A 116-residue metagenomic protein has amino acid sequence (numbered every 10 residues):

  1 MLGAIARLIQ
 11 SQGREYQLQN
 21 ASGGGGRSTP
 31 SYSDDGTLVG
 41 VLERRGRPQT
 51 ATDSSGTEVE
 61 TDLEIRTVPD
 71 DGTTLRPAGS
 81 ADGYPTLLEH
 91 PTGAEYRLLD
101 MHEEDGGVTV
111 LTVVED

Functional and structural regions predicted by a protein language model:
M1-Y32: Active-site-proximal polar cores
G25-D116: Short, conserved turn/kink motifs that form compact alpha/beta structural patches or helix kinks used as
